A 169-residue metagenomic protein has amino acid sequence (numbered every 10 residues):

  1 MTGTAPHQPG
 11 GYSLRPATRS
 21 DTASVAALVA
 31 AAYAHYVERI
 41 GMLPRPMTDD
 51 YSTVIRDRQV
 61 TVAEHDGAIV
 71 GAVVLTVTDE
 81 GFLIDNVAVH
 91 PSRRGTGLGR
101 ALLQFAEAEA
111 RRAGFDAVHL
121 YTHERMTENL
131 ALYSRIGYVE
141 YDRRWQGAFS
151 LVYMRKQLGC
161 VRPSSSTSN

Functional and structural regions predicted by a protein language model:
G3, H7, Y12, P16-N86 (+5 more regions): Acetyl-CoA-dependent GNAT
S13-R19, L98, F115-A117: Generic detector of contiguous secondary-structure segments
I40-G41, T96, H119: A generic secondary-structure micro-motif detector that highlights 1-2 residue hydrophobic/ambivalent hotspots embedded
S52, V60-T61, D116-V139, R143-N169: C-terminal "cap" of GNAT-fold acetyltransferases
A68, N86, H90-Q104, R111-A113 (+2 more regions): Conserved glycine-rich acetyl-CoA-binding loop
